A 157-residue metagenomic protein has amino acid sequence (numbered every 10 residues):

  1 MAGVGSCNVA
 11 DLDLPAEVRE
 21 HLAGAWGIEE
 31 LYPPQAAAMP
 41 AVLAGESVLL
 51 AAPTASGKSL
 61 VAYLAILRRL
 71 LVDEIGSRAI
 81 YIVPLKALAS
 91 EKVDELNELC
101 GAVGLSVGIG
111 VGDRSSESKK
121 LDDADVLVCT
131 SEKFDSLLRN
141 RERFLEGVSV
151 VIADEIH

Functional and structural regions predicted by a protein language model:
M1-D11: Interdomain "pre-motor" coupling segment immediately N-terminal to P-loop NTPase/helicase cores
D13, V18-H157: Conserved P-loop/Walker A NTP-binding site and adjacent catalytic elements of P-loop NTPases
